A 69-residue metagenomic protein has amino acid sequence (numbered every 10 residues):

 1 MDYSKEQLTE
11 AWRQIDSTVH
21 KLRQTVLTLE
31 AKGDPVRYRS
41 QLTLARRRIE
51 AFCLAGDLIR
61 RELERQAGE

Functional and structural regions predicted by a protein language model:
M1-S17: Short, charge/polar-rich alpha-helical segments
M1-Y3, E64-E69: Short intrinsically disordered terminal tails
Q14, H20-A67: Short, charge-rich amphipathic interface segments used for partner binding and complex assembly
